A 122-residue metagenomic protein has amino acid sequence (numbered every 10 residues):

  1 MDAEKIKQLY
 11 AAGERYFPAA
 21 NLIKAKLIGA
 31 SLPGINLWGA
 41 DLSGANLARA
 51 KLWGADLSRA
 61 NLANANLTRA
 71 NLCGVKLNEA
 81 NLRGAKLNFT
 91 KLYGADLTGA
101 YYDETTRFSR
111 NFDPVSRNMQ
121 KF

Functional and structural regions predicted by a protein language model:
M1-F122: Tandem repeat scaffolds
